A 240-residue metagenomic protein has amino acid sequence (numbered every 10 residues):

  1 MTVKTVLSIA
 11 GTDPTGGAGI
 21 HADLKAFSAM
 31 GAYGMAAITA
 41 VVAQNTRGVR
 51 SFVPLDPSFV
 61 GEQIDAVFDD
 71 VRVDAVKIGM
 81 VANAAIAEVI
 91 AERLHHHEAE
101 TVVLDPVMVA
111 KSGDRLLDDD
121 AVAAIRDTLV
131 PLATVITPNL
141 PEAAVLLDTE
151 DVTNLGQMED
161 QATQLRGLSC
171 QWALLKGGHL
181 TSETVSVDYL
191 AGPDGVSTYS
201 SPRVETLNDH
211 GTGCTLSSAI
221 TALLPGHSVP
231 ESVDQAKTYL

Functional and structural regions predicted by a protein language model:
M1-T2, S8, G19, E183-Y199: Acidic-glycine-rich active-site phosphate/pyrophosphate-binding loop
T2-S8, A26-K111, R115-L116: Conserved N-terminal subdomain of the carbohydrate kinase-like
I9-T15, S197-H210: Short pre-catalytic strand/loop immediately N-terminal to key active-site residues, enriched for Gly-Thr
P14-A18, A29-Y33, N45-F59, S112-V122 (+4 more regions): Active-site-adjacent loop and "lid" segments of alpha/beta metabolic enzymes
A26, A144-V145, T206-V229: Short, small-residue alpha-helix embedded
D119-V196: Conserved phosphate/ATP/ADP-binding segment of small-molecule kinases
M158-R166, S228-L240: Short, well-structured alpha-helical segments that form the helix of a local strand-helix-strand
